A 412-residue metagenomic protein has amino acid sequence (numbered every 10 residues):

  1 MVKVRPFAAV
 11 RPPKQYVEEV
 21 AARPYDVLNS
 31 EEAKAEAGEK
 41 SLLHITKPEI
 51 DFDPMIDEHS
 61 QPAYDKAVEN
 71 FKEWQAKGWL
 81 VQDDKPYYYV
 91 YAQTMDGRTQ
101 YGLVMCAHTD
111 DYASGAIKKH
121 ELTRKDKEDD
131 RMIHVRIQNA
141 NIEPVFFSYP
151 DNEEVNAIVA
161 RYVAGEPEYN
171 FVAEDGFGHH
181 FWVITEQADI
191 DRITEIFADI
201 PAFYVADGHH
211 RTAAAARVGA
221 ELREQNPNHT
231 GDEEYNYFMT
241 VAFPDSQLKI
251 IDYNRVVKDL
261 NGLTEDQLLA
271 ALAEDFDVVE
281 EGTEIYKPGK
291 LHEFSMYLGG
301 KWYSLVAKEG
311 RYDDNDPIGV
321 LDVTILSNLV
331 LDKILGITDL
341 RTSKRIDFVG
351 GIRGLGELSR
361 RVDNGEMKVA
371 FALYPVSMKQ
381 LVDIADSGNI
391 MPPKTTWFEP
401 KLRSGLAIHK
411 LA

Functional and structural regions predicted by a protein language model:
M1-A412: Surface-exposed, charge/polar-rich loops and edge strands
